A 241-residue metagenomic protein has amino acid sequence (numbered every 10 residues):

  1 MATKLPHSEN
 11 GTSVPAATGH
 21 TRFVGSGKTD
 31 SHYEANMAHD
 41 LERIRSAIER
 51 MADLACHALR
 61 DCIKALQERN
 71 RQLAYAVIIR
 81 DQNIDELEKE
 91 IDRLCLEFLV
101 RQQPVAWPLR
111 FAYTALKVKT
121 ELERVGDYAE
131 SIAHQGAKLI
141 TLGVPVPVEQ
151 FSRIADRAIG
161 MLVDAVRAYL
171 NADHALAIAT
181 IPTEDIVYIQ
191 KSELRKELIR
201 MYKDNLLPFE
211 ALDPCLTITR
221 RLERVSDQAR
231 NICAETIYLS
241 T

Functional and structural regions predicted by a protein language model:
M1-T241: Cytosolic, long alpha-helical scaffolding segments
